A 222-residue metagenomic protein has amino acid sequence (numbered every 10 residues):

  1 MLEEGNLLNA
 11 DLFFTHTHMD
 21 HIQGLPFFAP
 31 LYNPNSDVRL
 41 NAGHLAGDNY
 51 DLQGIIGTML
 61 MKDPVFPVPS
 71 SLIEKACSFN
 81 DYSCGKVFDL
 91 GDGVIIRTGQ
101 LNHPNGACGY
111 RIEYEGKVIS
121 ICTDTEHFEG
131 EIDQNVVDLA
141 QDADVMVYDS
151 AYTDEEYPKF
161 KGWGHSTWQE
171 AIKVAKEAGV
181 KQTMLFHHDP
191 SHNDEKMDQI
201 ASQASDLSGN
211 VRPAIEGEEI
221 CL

Functional and structural regions predicted by a protein language model:
M1-S120, E131, D198-L222: Binuclear metal-dependent hydrolase catalytic cores
H16, D124, H187: Active-site glycine-centered loops adjacent to acidic/histidine catalytic or metal-binding residues that shape
D20, D124, D149: Acidic active-site catalytic centers that drive phospho-/nucleotidyl reactions and related ester hydrolyses
H44, T125, D189: Residue-level signal for short, function-critical loop segments
V118, F128-E216: Cap/insert and terminal regions of metallo-dependent hydrolase folds
